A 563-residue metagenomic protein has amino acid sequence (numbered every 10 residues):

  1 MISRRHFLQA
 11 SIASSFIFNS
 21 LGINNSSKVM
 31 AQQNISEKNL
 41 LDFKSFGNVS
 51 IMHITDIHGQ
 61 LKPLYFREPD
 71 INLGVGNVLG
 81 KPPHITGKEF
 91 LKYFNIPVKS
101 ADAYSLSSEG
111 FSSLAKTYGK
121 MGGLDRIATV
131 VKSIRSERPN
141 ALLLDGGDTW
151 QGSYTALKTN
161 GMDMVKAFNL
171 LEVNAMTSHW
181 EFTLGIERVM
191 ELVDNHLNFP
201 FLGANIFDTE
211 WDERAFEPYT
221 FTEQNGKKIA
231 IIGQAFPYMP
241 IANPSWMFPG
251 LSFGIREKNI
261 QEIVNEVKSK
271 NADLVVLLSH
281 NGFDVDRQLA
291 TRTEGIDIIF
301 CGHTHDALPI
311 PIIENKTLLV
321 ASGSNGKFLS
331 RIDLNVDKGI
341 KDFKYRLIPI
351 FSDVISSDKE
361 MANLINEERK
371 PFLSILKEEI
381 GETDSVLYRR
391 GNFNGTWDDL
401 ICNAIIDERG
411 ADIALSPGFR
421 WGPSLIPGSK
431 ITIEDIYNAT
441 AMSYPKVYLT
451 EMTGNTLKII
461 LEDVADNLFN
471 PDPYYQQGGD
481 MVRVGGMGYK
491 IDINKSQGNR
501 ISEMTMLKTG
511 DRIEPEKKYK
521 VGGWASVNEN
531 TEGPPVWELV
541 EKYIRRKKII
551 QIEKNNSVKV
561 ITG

Functional and structural regions predicted by a protein language model:
M1-I2: Secretory targeting signals
L8-I12, F18, M30-S352, E360-M361 (+6 more regions): Acidic, metal/ion-coordinating pockets
N19-S26: C-terminal segment of classical bacterial N-terminal signal peptides
I35-S50, I54-G76, N198-A204, E217 (+2 more regions): Feature captures C-terminal
K316, D384-R389, M442-Y444: Flexible glycine/proline-enriched surface loops and loop-helix/loop-strand junctions
K344-R346, G381, L449-E451: Short amphipathic
Y345-S356, M506-G510, S526: Short, solvent-exposed aromatic-acidic interface loops
K359-I431: Hard-cation-handling environments
